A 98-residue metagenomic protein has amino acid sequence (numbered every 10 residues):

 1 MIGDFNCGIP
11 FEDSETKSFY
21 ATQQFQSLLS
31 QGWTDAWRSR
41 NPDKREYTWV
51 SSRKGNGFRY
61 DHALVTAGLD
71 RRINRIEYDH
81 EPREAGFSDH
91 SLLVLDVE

Functional and structural regions predicted by a protein language model:
M1-A67: Metal-dependent phosphoesterases centered on the DNase I-like endonuclease/exonuclease/phosphatase
S39, R75-Y78: Conserved S-adenosyl-L-methionine
L69-I73: Short helix-loop capping/hinge motifs at secondary-structure junctions, enriched in acidic/polar residues
E77-E98: Surface polyanion/phosphate-binding segment centered on an Asp-His-Pro turn
